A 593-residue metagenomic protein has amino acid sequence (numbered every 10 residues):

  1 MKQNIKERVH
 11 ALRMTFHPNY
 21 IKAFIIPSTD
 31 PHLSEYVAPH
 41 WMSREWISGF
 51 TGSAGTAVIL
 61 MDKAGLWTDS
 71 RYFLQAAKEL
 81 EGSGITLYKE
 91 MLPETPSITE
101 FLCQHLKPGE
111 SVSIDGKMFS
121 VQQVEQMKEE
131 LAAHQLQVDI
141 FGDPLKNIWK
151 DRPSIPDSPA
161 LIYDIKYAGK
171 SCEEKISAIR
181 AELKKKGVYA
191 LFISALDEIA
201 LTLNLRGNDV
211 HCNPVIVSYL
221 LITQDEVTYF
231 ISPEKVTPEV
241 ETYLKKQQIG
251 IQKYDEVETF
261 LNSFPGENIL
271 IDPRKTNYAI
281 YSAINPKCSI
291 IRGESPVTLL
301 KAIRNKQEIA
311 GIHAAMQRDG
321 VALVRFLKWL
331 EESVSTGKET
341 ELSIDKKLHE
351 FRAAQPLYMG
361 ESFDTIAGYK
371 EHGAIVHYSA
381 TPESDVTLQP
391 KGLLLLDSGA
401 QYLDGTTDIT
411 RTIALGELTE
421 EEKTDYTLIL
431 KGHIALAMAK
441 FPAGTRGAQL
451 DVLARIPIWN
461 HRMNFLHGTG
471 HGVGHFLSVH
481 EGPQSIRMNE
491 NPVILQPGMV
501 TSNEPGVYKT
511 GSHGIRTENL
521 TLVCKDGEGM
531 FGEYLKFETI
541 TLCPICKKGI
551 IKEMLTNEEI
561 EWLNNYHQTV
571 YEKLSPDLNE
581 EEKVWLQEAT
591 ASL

Functional and structural regions predicted by a protein language model:
M1-L593: Active-site neighborhoods and metal-handling regions in enzymes and metal-associated proteins
